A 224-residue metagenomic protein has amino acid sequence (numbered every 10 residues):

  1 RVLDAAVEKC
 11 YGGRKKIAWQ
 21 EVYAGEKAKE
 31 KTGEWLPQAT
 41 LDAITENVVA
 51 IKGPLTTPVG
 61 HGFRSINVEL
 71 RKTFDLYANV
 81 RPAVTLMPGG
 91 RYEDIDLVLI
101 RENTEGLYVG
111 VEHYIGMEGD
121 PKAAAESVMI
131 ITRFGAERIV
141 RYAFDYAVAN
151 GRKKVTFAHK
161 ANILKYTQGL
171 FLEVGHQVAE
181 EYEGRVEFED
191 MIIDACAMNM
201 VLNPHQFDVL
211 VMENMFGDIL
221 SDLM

Functional and structural regions predicted by a protein language model:
R1-Y11, G119-D194: Glycine-rich phosphate/diphosphate-binding loop of Rossmann-like nucleotide-binding domains
G12-P37, M200: N-terminal beta-loop-helix "entrance" segment that forms/cooperates in small-molecule cofactor or anionic ligand
R14-I17, T45-N47, D75-L76, E93-D96 (+5 more regions): Short coil/turn connectors at secondary-structure junctions
A28, P58-V59, N162-Y166, M198-N199: Short, small-residue-enriched loops and turns at beta-alpha junctions that line or gate enzyme active sites
A28-M129, M215-G217: N-terminal glycine-rich phosphate/adenylate-binding segment common to multiple enzyme folds
K31-T32, K165-V174, V201-D208: Short glycine/threonine-rich loop-to-helix capping motif typified by GTGT followed within a few residues by an Asp-Pro
L41-P58, Y182-M224: Glycine-rich phosphate-binding loop
